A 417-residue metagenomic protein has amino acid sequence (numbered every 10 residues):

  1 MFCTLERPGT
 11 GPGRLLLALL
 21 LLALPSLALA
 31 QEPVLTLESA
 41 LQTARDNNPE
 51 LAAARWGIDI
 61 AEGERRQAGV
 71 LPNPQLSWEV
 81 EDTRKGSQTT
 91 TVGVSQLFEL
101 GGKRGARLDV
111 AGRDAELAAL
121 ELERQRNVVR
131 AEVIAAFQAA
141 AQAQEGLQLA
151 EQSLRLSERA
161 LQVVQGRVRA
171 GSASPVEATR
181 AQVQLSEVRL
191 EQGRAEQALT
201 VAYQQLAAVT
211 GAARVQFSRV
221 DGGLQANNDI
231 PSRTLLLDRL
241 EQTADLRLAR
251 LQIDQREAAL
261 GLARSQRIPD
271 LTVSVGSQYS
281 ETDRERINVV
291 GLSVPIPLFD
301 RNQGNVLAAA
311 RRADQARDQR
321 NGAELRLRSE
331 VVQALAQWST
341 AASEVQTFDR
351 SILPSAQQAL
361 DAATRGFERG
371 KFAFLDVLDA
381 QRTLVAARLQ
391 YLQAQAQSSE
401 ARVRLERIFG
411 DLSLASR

Functional and structural regions predicted by a protein language model:
F2-P8, V128-Q242, A334, A341: Periplasmic alpha-helical coiled-coil/stalk elements that build and connect Gram-negative outer-membrane
A23-P25: N-terminal signal peptide c-region/cleavage motif recognized by signal peptidases
A30-E81, Q88, S95-F98, A106 (+6 more regions): Bacterial Sec-pathway N-terminal export signals of envelope proteins
A52, L71-T89, L97-R124, R247 (+2 more regions): Small/polar (Gly/Ser/Thr/Ala-rich) solvent-exposed segments that form structured loops/beta-strands/short helices used
A53-R65, Q125, V129-A150, R159-Q162 (+5 more regions): Amphipathic alpha-helical coiled-coil segments
T91-G93, F137, T272, V289-G291 (+1 more regions): Membrane-embedded beta-strand positions in outer-membrane beta-barrel channels/transporters
D109-G112, P175-V183, F374-Q381: Short, charged, amphipathic alpha-helical segments
